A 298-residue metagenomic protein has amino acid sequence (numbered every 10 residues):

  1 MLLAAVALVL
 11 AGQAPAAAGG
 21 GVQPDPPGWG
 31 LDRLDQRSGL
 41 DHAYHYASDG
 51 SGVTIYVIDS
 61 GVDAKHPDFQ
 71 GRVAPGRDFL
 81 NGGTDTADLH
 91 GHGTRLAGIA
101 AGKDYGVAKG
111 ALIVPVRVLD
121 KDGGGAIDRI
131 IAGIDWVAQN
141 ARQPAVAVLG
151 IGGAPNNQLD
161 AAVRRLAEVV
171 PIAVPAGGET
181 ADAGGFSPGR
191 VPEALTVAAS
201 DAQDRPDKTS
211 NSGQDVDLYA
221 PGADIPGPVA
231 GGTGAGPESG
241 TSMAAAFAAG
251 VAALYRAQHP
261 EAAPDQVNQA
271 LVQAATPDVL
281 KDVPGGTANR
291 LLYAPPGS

Functional and structural regions predicted by a protein language model:
M1, V9-T54, P67-D68, S187 (+1 more regions): Protease zymogen maturation seam
A17, D32, P115, G133-N140 (+7 more regions): C-terminal subdomain of the subtilisin-like protease fold in secreted/lumenal serine endopeptidases
Q23-P26, D41-S48, G83, A87-L89 (+6 more regions): Active-site-adjacent substrate-recognition loops and nearby beta-strands within hydrolase catalytic domains
A43-P75, G83-R129, A141-V146, R190-E193 (+4 more regions): Subtilisin-like serine protease catalytic core
T54, D59, V169, F186-A257 (+3 more regions): Extracellular S/T/G-rich loop segment that most often corresponds to the catalytic His/Ser-adjacent loop
S60-A64, F79-L80, D104-G106, L119-G124 (+7 more regions): Solvent-exposed loop/turn segments at secondary-structure junctions within structured extracellular/periplasmic domains
A74, L80, V114, P171-A173 (+4 more regions): Structural detector of well-ordered beta-strand residues that form the stable sheet scaffold of enzyme domains
